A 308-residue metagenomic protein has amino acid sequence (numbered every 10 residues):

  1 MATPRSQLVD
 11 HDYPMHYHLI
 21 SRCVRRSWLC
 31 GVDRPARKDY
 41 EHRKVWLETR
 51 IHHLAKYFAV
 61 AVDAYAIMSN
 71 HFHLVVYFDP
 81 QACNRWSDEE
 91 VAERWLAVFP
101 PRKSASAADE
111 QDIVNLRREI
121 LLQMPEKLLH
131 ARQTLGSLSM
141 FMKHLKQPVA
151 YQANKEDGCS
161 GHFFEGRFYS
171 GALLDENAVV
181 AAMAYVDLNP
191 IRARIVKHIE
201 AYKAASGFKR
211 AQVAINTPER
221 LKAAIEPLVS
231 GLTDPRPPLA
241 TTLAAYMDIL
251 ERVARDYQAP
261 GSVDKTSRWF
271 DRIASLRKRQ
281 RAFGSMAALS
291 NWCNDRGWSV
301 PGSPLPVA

Functional and structural regions predicted by a protein language model:
M1-A308: Short catalytic/metal-binding and nucleic-acid-binding patches
